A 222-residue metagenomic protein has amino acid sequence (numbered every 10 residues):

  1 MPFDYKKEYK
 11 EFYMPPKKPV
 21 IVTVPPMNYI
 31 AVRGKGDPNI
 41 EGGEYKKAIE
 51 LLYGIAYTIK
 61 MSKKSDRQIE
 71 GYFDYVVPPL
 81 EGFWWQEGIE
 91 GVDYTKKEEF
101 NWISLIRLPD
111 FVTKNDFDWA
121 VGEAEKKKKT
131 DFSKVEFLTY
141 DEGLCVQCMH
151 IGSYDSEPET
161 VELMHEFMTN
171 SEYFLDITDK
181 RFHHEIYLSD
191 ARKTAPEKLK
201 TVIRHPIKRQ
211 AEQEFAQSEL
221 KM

Functional and structural regions predicted by a protein language model:
M1-M222: A solvent-exposed interaction/effector surface
